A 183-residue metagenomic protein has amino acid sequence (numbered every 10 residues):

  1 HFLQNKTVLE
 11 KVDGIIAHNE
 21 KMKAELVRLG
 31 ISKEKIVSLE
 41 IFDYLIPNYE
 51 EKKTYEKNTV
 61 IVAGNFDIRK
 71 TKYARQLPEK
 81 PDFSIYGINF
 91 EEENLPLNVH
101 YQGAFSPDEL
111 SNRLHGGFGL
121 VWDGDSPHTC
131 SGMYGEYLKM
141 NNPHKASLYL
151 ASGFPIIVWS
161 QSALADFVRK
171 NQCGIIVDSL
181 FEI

Functional and structural regions predicted by a protein language model:
H1-N5, C130-M133: Acceptor-binding helix/loop patch of EC 2.4 sugar-transfer enzymes, predominantly nucleotide-sugar-dependent
F2-I15: Membrane-proximal helix-turn-helix segments that form the acceptor-binding/catalytic region of lipid-linked
K11-D13, K33, K57, K80-P81 (+2 more regions): Short, well-ordered alpha-helix to beta-strand connector turns
D13-V27, I31-N48: Donor nucleotide-sugar binding/catalytic pocket of nucleotide-sugar-dependent glycosyltransferases
A17, V158-W159, V177: Short beta-strand scaffold positions
Y44-H115: Conserved catalytic-core segment of nucleotide-activated headgroup transferases in glycan assembly
L114-S152, V158-D166: Nucleotide-sugar-dependent
N171-V177: A short acidic/histidine/glycine-rich donor-binding loop in glycosyltransferase catalytic cores
